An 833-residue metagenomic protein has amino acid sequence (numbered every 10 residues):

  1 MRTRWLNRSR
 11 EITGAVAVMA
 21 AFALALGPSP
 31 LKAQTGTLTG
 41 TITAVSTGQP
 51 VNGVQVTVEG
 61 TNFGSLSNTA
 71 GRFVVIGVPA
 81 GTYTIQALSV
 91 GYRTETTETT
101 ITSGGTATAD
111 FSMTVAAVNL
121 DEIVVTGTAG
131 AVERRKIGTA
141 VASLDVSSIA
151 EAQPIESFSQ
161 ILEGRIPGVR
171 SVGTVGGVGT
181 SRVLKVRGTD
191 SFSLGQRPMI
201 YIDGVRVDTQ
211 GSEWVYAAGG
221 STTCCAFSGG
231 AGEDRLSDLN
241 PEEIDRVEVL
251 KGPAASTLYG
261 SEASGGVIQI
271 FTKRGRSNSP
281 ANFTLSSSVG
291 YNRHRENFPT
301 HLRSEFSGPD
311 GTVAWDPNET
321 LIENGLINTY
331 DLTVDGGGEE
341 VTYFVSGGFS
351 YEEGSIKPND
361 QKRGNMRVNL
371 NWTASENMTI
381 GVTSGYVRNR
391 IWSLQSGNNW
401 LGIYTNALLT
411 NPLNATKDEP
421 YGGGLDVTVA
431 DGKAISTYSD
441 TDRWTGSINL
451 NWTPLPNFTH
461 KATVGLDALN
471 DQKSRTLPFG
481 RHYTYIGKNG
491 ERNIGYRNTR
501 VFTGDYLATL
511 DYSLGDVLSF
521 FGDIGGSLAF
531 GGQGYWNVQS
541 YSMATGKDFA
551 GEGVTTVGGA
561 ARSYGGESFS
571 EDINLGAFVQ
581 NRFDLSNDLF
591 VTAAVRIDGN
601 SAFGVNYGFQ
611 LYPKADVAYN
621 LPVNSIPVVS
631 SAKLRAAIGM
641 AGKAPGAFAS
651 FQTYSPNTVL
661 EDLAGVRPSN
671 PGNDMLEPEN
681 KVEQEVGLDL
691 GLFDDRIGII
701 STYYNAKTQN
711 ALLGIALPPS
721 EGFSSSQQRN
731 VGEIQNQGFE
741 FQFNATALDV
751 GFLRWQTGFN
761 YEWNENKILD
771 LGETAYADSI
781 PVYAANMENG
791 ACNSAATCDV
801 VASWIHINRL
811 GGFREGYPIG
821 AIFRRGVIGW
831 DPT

Functional and structural regions predicted by a protein language model:
T41-E59, Q86-Y92, T102, T106-A152 (+1 more regions): Short, acidic, small-residue-rich periplasmic hinge/interaction motif at the N-terminus of Gram-negative outer-membrane
Q55-L66, V124-A152, G179-V183, S212-G230 (+2 more regions): N-terminal periplasmic "start-of-domain" segments of outer-membrane beta-barrel proteins
I76, V205-K251: Short acidic/polar hinge/loop motifs at secondary-structure boundaries that mediate gating or recognition
Q160-A218, D245-R246, S256-G275: Extracytoplasmic beta-strand/coil segments of soluble accessory domains associated with Gram-negative outer-membrane
S286-D310, T746-T833: Conserved small-residue
V289, I327-G348, E352-N359, N365-R443 (+7 more regions): Flexible loop and strand-edge segments within Gram-negative outer membrane beta-barrel domains
T300-A314, N399-A430, R475-R492, V538-G565 (+6 more regions): Surface-exposed loop/turn segments flanking beta-strands in extracellular/periplasmic regions
P309-D335, P478, G487-F590, I638 (+1 more regions): Outer-membrane beta-barrel transmembrane domain signature of Gram-negative proteins, especially the mid-to-C-terminal
